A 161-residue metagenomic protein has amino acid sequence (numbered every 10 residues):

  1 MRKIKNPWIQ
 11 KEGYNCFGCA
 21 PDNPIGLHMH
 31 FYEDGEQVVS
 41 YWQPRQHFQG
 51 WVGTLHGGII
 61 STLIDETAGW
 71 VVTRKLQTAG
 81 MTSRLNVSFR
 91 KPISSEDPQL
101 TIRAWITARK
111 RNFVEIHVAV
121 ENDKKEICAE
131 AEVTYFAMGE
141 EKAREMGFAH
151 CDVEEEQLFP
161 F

Functional and structural regions predicted by a protein language model:
M1-P7, S94-E96, T107-F161: HotDog/MaoC-like acyl-thioester-processing domains
M1-Q46, G147, C151, E156-F161: Non-catalytic linker/capping segments at the edges of enzyme domains
G35-Q37, T82, D97-Q99, F113 (+1 more regions): A general secondary-structure signal for short beta-strands and their flanking turns/coil in non-transmembrane regions
V39-L63: A conserved, well-ordered hydrophobic junction motif at loop->secondary-structure transitions
S40, S83-L85, L100-I102, I116 (+1 more regions): Hydrophobic residues positioned within well-ordered beta-strands of beta-sheet architectures
W42-P44, F89, A137: Hydrophobic residues in beta-strands and at strand termini
T67-T101, I106: Hydrophobic beta-strand-centered segment that forms part of the acyl-chain substrate-binding groove
